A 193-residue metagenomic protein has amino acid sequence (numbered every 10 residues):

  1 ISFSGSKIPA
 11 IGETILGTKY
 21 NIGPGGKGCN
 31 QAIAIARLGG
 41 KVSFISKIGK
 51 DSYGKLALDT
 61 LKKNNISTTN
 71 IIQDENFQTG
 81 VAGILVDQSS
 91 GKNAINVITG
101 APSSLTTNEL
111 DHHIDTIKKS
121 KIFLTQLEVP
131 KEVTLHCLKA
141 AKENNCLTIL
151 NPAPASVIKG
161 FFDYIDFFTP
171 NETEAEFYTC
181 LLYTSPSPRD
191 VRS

Functional and structural regions predicted by a protein language model:
I1-K47, S52-I66: Glycine-rich phosphate/adenosyl-contacting loop at the front of the ribokinase-like
S4, N96, F177-T179, V191: Residues that scaffold the ATP/ADP-binding catalytic core of kinase and kinase-like folds
P9-A10, T60-K63, D87-S90, I165-T169: Short, hinge-like loop/turn segments at secondary-structure boundaries
K19, I45-K50, T68-T79, N151-A153: Beta-strand->loop->alpha-helix junctions that form or flank phosphate-binding loops in nucleotide-handling enzymes
A36-S43, K118-I122, A140: Short, surface-exposed connector motifs at secondary-structure boundaries
T69, Q73-D74, I84-I122: Conserved phosphate-binding/catalytic loop of the ribokinase/pfkB sugar-kinase fold
I122-L182: Conserved beta-alpha-beta core of the PfkB/ribokinase-like small-molecule kinase fold
Y183-S193: Single conserved hydrophobic/aromatic residue that forms the stacking wall/gate of nucleotide- or nucleobase-binding
